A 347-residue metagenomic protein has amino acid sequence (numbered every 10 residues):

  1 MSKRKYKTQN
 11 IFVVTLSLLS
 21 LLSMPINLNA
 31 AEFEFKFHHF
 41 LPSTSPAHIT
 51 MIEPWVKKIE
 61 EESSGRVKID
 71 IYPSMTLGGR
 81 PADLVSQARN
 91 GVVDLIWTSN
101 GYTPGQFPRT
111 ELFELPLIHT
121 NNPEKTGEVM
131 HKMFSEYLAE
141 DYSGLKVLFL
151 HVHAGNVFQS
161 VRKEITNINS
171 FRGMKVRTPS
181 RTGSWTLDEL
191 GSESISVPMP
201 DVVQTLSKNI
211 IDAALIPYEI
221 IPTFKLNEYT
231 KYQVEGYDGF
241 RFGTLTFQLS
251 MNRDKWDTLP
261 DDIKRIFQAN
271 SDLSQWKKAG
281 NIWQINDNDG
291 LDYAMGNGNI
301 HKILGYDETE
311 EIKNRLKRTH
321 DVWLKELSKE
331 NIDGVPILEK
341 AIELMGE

Functional and structural regions predicted by a protein language model:
S2-T15: Bacterial N-terminal signal peptides that target proteins for export
R4-K5, L22, E60: A subset of signal/propeptide-processing and intrinsically disordered low-complexity segments in secreted/extracellular
V13-M24: Bacterial N-terminal signal peptides
M24-A30: Sec/Tat signal peptide C-region and signal peptidase I cleavage site
A31-N122, E140-E347: N-terminal secretory/targeting leader peptides
T120-Y137: A gly/proline- and charged-residue-enriched helix-loop-helix capping module
